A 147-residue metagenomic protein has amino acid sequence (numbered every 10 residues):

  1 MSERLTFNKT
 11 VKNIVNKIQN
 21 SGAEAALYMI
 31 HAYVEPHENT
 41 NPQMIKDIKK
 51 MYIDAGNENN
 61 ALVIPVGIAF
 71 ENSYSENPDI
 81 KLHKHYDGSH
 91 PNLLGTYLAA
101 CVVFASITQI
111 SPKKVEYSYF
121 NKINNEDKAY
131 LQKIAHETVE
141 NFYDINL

Functional and structural regions predicted by a protein language model:
M1-L93, A105: Alpha-helical cap/lid subdomain in secreted, periplasmic, or secretory-pathway luminal O-acyl-processing enzymes
H90, A100-L147: Conserved catalytic region of serine esterases and O-acyltransferases that act on ester linkages in lipids
G95-Y97: Extracytoplasmic ligand-binding site segments that recognize negatively charged/polar headgroups
